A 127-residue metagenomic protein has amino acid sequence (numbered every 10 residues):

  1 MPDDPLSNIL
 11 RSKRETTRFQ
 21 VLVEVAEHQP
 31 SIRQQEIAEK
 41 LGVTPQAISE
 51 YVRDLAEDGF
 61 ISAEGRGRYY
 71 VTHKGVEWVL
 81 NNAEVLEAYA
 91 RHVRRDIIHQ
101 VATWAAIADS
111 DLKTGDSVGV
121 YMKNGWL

Functional and structural regions predicted by a protein language model:
M1-G42: Extreme N-terminal segment that seeds HTH/winged-HTH DNA-binding domains in transcriptional regulators
H28, L55, L86: The DNA-recognition helices of helix-turn-helix-type DNA-binding domains
Y51: Residues within the DNA-recognition helix of helix-turn-helix
A56-E64: A short, conserved structural fragment
E64-V85: Basic, amphipathic "hinge/linker" alpha-helix immediately C-terminal to the N-terminal HTH DNA-binding motif
V85-L127: Amphipathic alpha-helical dimerization/coiled-coil segments that flank or bridge DNA-binding/regulatory modules
